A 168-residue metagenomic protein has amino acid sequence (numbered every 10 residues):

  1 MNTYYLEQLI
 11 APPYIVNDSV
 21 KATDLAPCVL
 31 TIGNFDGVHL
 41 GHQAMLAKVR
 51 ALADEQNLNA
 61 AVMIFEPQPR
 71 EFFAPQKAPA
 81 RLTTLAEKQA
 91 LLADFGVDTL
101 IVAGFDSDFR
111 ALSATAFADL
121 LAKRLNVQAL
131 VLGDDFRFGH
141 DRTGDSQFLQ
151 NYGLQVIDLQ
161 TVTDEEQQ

Functional and structural regions predicted by a protein language model:
N2-Q168: Nucleotidyltransferase catalytic core that binds NTPs
